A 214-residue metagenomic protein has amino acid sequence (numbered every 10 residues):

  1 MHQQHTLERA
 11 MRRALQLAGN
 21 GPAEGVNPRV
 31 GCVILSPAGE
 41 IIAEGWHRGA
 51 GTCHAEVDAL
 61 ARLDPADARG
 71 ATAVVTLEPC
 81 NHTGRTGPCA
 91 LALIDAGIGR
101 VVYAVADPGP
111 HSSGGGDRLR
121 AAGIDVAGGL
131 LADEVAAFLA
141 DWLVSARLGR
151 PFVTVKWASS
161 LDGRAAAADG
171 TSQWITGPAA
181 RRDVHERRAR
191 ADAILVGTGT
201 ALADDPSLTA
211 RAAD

Functional and structural regions predicted by a protein language model:
T6-G25, W142-S145: Short, basic/aromatic recognition patches
A10, I34-L35, S159: Conserved hydrophobic "DFG−1" position in protein kinase catalytic cores
A14, G31, C80, L119 (+2 more regions): Residue-level signal for inorganic ion chemistry
A23-E24, T52, G116, L130-S160 (+1 more regions): Proteins enriched for Cys/Gly/acidic motifs involved in redox and nucleic-acid/cofactor modification
P28-G31, I42, V153-V155: Short loop/turn microsegments at loop-to-beta-strand junctions
V33-E134: Zn2+-dependent cytidine deaminase-like catalytic core
A66, V144-S145, R150-W157, L161-D214: Active-site ligand-binding patch in enzyme domains
T86-G87, A132, A136-A140, G177-R181: Structural motif corresponding to alpha-helix initiation and N-cap regions
